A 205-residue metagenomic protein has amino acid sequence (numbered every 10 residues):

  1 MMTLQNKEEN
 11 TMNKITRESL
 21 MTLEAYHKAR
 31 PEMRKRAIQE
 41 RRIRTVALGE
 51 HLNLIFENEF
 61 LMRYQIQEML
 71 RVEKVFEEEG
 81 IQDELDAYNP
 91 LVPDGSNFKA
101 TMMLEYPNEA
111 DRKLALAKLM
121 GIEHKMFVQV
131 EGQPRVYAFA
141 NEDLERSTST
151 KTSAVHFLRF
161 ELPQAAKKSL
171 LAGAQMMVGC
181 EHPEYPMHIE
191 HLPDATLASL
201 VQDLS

Functional and structural regions predicted by a protein language model:
M1-M2: Methionine residue identity
E8-K99, E105-S205: Long, contiguous binding/interaction regions
